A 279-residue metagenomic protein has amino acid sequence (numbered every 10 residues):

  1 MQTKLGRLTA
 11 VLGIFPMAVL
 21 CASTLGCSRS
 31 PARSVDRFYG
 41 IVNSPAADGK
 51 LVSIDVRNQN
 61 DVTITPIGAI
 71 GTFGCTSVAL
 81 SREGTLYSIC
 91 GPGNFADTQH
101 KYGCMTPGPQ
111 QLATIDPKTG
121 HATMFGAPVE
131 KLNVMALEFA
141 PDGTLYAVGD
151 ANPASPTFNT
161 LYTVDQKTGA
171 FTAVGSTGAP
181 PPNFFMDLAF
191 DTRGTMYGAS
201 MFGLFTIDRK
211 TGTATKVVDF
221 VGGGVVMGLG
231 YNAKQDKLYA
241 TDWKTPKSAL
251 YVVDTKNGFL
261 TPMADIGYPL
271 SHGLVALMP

Functional and structural regions predicted by a protein language model:
Q2, A18-G40: Bacterial Sec-dependent N-terminal signal peptides
S30-I67: An edge-strand/N-cap motif at the start of beta-rich repeat modules
R37-V42, T85-S88, T144-A147, T195-G198 (+2 more regions): Conserved beta-propeller blade signature
S44-D48, P92-T98, Y102-T106, A151-P156 (+2 more regions): Short glycine/acidic-enriched loop and turn motifs that connect beta-strands
D55-Q59, I115-G120, D165-G169, D208-T213 (+1 more regions): Short loop/turn segments that connect beta-strands within beta-propeller blades
T65-G71, F125-E130, V174-P181, V218-G222 (+1 more regions): Surface loop/turn motifs at the tips and blade-to-blade linkers of beta-strand repeat domains
G71-S81, K131-F139, P181-A189, G223-A233 (+1 more regions): Repeated scaffold domains used in trafficking and secretory/extracellular systems, primarily beta-propellers
A249, T255-P279: Blade-level signature of beta-propeller repeat domains, shared across WD40, Kelch, NHL, RCC1 and BNR/Asp-box propellers
